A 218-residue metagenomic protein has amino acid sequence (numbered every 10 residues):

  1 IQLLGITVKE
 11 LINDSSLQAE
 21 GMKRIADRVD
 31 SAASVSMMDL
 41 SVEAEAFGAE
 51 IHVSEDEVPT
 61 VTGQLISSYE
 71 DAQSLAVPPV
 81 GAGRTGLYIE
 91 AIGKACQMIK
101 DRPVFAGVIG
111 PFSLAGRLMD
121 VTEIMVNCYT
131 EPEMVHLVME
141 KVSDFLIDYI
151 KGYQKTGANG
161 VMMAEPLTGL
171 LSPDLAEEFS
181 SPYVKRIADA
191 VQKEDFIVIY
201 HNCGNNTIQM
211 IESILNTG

Functional and structural regions predicted by a protein language model:
I1, A32, P79-G218: Active-site loop segments of alpha/beta catalytic cores
I1-D56, E90, K94, S181 (+1 more regions): N-terminal basic, low-complexity leaders that serve as flexible interaction/assembly modules and, when applicable, as
L4-M22, Q64-A76, P111-L114: An N-terminal domain-start capping segment
T7-V8, E43, F47-A49, D71 (+2 more regions): Glycine-rich, flexible loop/turn motifs
E50-E57, V61-Q64, G116-M125: Short, flexible, mixed-charge acidic loops at enzyme active sites
D56-C96: A gly/proline- and charged-residue-enriched helix-loop-helix capping module
